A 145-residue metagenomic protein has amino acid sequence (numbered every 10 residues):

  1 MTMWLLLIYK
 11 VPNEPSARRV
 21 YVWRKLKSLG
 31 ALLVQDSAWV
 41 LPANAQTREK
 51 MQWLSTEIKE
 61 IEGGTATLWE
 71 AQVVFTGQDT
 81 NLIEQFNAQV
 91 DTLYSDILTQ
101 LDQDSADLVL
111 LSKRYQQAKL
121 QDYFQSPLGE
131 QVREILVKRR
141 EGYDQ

Functional and structural regions predicted by a protein language model:
M1-Q100, L120: Positively charged, polar, low-complexity stretches
R19, L108-L111: Short runs of predominantly hydrophobic/aromatic residues within well-ordered alpha helices that form helix-helix
T99-V109: Long amphipathic alpha-helical segments
K113-Q145: Glycine-rich, aromatic-bearing surface loops/beta-hairpins
